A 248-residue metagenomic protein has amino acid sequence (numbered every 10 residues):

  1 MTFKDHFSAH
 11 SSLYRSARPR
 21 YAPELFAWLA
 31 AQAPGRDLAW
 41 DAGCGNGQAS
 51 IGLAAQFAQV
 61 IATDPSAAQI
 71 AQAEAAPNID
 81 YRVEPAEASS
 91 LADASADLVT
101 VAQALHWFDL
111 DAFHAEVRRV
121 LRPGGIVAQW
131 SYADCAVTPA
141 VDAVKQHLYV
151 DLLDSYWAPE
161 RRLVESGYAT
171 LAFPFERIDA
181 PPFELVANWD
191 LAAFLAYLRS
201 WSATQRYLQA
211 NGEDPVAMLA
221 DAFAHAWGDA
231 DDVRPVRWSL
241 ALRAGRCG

Functional and structural regions predicted by a protein language model:
F7-P19: Class I SAM-dependent methyltransferase Rossmann-like catalytic core, especially the SAM/SAH-binding loop
P19-D37: Conserved alpha-helix/loop element of class I SAM-dependent methyltransferases that forms part of the SAM/SAH-binding
W40, N46-A88: Class I SAM-dependent methyltransferase SAM/SAH-binding core
E87-L98: A short acidic, Gly/Pro-enriched loop at the edge of an enzyme's catalytic core that lines a small-molecule cofactor
V101-A102, L110: A short beta-strand submotif of the Rossmann-like class I SAM-dependent methyltransferase core that lines
F108-E116: A short, conserved alpha-helix within the catalytic core of class I
R118, R122-N188: Conserved catalytic/acceptor-binding region of the Class I
S166-G248: Conserved Class I S-adenosyl-L-methionine
